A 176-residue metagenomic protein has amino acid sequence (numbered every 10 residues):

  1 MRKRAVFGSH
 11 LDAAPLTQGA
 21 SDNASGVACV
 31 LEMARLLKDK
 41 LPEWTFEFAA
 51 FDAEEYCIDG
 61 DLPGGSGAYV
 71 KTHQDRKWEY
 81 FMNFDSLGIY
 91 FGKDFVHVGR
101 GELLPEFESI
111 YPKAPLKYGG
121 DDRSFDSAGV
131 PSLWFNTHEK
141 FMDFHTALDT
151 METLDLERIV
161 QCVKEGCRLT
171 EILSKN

Functional and structural regions predicted by a protein language model:
M1-A13: Acidic/His- and Gly-rich active-site-bordering loop/insert found across diverse amide/peptide-bond hydrolases
R4, T45, S132: A residue-level signal for beta-strand positions that form part of recognition/binding surfaces within mature
S9, A50, T146-A147: Acidic/histidine-rich, surface-exposed loop or edge segments in extracytoplasmic proteins
L11, D52, N136-E139: Short beta-strand segments enriched in hydrophobic/aromatic residues within well-folded beta-rich domains
A13-Y118, D122: Acidic/histidine-rich catalytic neighborhood of metal-dependent amide-processing enzymes
E79-Y80, S86-N176: Active-site-adjacent substrate-binding region of metalloamidase/peptidase-like peptide-processing proteins
